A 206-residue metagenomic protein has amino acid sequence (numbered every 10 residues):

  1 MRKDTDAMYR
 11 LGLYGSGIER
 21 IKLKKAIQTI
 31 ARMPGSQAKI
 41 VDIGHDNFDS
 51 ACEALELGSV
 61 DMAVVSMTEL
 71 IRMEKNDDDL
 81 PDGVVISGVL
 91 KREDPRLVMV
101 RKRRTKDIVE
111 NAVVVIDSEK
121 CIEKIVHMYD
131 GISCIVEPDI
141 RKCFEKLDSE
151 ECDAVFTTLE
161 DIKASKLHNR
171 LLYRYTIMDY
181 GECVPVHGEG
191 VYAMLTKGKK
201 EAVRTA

Functional and structural regions predicted by a protein language model:
M1-A206: Domain-level signature for soluble enzymes in the chorismate/prephenate branch of the shikimate pathway
